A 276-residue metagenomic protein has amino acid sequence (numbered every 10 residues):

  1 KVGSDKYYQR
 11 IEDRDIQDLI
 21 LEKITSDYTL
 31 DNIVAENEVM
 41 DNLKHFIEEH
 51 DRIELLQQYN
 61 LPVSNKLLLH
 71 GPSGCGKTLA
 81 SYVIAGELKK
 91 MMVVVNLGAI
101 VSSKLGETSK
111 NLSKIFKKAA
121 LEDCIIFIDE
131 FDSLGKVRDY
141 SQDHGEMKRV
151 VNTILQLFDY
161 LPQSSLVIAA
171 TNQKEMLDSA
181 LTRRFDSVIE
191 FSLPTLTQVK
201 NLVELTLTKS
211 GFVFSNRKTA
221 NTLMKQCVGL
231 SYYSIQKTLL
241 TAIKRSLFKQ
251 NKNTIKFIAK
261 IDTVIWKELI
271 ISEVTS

Functional and structural regions predicted by a protein language model:
K1-N32, L196-S276: C-terminal alpha-helical "lid" subdomain
N32-N37, V63, H144, V228-Y232: Conserved phosphate/pyrophosphate-binding and hydrolysis machinery centered on Walker-type P-loop NTPases, extending
E38-N42, F46-R217: Walker A/P-loop NTP-binding motif of AAA+ ATPase domains
